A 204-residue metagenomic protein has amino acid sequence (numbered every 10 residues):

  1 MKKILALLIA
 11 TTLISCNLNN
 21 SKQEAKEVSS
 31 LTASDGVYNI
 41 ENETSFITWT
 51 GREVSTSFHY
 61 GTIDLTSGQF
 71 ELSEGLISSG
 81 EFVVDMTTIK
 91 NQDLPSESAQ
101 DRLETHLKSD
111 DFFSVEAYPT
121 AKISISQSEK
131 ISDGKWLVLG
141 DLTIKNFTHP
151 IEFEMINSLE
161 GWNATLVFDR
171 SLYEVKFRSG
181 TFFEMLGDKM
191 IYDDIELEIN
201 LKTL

Functional and structural regions predicted by a protein language model:
M1-I14: Sec-dependent bacterial lipoprotein signal peptides
C16-L204: Low-complexity, acidic/polar, glycine-enriched regions of mature
